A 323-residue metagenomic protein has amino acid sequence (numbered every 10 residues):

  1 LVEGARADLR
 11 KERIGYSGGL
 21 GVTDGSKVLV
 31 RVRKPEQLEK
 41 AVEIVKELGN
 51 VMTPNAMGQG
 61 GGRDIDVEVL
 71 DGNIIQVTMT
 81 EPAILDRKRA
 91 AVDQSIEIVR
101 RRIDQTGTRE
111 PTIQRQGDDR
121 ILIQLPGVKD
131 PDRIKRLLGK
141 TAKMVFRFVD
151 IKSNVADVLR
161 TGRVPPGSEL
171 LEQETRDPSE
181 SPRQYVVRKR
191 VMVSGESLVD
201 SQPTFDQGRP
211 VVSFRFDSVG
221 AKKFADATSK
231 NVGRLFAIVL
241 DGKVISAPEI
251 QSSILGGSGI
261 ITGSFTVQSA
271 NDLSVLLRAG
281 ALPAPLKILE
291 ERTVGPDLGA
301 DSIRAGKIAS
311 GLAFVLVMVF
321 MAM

Functional and structural regions predicted by a protein language model:
L1-L20, G25-I250: Non-transmembrane, solvent-exposed regions of membrane trafficking/translocation machinery
D118, E291-P296: Short acidic loop-to-helix transition motifs that present clustered carboxylates
R215, A305-M323: Internal alpha-helical transmembrane segments of multipass membrane proteins, especially hydrophobic lipid-embedded
L240, L255-E290: Extended, hydrophilic extramembrane loops/domains of integral membrane proteins
G242, G295-I308: Peri-transmembrane interface segments
L276, G280, D301, M321-A322: Amphipathic alpha-helical segments that mediate coupling or scaffolding at interfaces
